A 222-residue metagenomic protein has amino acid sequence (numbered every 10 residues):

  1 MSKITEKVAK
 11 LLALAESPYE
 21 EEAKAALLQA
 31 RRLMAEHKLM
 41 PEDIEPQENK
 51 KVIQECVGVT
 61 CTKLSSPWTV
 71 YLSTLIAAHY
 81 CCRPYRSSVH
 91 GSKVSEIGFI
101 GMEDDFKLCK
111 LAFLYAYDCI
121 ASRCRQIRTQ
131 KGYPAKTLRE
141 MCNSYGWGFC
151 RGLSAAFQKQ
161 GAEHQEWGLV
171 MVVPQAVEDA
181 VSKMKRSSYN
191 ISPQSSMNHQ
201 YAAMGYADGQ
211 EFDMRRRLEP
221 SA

Functional and structural regions predicted by a protein language model:
M1-Q54: Long alpha-helical, hydrophobic tracts
L39-A222: Extended, helix-rich structural scaffolds rather than catalytic motifs
